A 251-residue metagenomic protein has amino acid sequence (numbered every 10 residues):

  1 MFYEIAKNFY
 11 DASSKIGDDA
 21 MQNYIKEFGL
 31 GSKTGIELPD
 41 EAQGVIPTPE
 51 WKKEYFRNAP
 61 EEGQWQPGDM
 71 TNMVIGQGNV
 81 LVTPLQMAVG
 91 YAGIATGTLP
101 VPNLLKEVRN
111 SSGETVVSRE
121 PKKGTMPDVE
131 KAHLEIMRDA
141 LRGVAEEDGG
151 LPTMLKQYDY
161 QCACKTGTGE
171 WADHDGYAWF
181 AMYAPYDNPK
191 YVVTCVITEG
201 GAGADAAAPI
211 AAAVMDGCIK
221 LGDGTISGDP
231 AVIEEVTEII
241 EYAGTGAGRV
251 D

Functional and structural regions predicted by a protein language model:
M1-T194, A243-D251: Beta-lactam-recognizing serine transpeptidase/beta-lactamase-like catalytic domain environment
T83-V89, A206-A213: Short amphipathic alpha-helical face segments that pack within enzyme cores and frequently flank/anchor catalytic
T98, C195, C218-G222: Conserved NTP-handling cores and scaffolds of large molecular machines
T115-K122, I210-D251: Short, gly/Ser/Thr-rich active-site loops of penicillin-recognizing serine hydrolases
P127-E130, G203-A208: A short, polar/proline- and glycine-enriched secondary-structure boundary/capping micro-motif
T198-G201: A generic structural motif
